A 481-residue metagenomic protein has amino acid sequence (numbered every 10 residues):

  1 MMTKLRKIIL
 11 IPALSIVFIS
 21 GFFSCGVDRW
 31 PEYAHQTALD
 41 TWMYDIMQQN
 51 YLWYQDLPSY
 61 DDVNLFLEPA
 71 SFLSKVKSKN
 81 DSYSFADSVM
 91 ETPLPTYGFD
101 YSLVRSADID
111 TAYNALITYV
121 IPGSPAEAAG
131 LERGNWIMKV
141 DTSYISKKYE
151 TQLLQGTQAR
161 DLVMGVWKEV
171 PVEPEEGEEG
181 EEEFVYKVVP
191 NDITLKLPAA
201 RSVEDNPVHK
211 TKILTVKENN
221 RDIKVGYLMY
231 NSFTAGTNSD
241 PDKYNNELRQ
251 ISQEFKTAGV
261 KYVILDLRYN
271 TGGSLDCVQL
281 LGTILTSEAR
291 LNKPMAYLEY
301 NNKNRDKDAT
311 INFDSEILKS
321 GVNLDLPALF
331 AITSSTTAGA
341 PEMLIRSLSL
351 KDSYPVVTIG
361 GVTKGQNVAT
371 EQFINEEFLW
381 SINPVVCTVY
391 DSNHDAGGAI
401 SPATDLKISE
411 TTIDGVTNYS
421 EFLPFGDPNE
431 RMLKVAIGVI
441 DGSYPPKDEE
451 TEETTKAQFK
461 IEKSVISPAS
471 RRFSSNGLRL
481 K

Functional and structural regions predicted by a protein language model:
M2-P12: Bacterial N-terminal signal peptides that target proteins for export
A13, Y262-L265: A structural preference for short, pocket-lining loop segments at secondary-structure junctions
I16-I19: Sec-dependent N-terminal signal peptides of Gram-positive bacterial secreted proteins and lipoproteins
G21-S24: C-terminal motif of bacterial Sec signal peptides marking the signal peptidase cleavage site
G26-Y262, K456-K481: Flexible, low-complexity junctional segments that flank or bridge functional domains
S232-D240, R249-Q250, E254-Y262, T271-K481: C-terminal "post-core" interaction segments
R268: Short strand-turn motif at the edge of the Rossmann-like AdoMet-binding core
